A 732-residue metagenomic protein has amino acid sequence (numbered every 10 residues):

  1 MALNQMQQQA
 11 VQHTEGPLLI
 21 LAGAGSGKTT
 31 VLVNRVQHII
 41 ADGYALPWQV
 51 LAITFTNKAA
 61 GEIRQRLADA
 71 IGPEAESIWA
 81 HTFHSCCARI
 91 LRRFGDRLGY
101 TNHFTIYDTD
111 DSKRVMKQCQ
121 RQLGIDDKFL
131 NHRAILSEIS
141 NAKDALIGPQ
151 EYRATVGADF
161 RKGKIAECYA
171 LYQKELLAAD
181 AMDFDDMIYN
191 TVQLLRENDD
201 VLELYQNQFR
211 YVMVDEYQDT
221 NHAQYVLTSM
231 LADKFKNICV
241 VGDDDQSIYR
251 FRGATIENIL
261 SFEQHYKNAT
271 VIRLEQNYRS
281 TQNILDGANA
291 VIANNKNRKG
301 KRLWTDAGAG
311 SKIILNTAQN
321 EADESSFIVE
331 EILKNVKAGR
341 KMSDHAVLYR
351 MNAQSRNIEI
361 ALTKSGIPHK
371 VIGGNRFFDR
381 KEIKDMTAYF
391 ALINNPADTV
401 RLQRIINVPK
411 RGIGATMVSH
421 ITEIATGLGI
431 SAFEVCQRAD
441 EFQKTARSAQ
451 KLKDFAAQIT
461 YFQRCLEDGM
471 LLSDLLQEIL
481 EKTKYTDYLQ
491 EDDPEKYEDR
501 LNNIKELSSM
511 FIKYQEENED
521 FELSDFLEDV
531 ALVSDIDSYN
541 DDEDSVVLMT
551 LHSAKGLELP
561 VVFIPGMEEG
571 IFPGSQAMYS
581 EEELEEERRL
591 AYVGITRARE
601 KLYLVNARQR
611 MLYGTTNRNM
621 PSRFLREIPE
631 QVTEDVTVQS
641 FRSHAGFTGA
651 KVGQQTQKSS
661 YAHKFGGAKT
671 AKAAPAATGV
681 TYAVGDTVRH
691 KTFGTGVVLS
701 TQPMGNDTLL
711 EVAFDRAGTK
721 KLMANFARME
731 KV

Functional and structural regions predicted by a protein language model:
M1-E15, A223: N-terminal pre-P-loop "Q-motif" helix
N4, I53, A80, T105-T109 (+16 more regions): Conserved phosphate/pyrophosphate-binding and hydrolysis machinery centered on Walker-type P-loop NTPases, extending
E15-L18, S26, Q37-Y211, D233-K236 (+13 more regions): A basic/glycine-biased coupling hinge at the interface between accessory DNA-binding modules
A24-L32, K267-T270, E275-P368, A391-N395 (+3 more regions): Helicase P-loop NTPase motor core
S26, Q218-N297, K301-D306, E423-T426 (+1 more regions): Conserved helicase motor core of SF1/SF2 NTP-dependent helicases
A154, A158, K341, S355-I367 (+3 more regions): Conserved helicase C-terminal RecA-like lobe
F209-T220, Q224, D244-D245, N352 (+2 more regions): Conserved Walker B
G566-K721, F726-V732: C-terminal accessory regions
